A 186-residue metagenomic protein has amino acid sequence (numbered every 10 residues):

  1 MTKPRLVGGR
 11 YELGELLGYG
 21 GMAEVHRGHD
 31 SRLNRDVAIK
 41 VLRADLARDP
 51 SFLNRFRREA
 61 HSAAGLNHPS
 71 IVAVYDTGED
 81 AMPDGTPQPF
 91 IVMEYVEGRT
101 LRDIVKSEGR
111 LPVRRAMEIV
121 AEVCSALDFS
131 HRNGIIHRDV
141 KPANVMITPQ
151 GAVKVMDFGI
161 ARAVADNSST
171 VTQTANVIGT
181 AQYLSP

Functional and structural regions predicted by a protein language model:
M1-P186: Eukaryotic protein kinase
